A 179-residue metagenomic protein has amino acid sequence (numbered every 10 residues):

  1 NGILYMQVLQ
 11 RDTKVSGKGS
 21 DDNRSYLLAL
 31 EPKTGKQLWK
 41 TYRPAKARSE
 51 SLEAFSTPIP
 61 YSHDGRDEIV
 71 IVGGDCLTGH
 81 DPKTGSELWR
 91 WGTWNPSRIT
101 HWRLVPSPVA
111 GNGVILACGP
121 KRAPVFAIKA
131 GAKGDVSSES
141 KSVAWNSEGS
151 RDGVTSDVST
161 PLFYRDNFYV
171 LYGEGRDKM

Functional and structural regions predicted by a protein language model:
N1-M179: Noncatalytic, solvent-exposed loop/strand surfaces of beta-propeller-type extracellular/periplasmic domains
